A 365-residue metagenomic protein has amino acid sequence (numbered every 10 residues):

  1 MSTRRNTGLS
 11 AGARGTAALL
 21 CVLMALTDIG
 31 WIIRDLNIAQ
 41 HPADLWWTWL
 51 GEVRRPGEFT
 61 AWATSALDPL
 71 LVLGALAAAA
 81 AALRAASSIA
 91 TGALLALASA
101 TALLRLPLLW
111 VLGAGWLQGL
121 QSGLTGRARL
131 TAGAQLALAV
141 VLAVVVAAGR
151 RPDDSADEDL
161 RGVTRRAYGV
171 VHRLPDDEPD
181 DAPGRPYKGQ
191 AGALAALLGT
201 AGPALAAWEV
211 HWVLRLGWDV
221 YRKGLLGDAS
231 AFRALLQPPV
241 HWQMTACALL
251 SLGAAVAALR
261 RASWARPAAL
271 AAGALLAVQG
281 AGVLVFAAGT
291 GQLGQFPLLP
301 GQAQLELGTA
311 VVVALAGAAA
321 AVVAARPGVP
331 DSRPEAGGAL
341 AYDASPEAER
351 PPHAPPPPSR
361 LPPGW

Functional and structural regions predicted by a protein language model:
M1, D331-W365: Intrinsically disordered, low-complexity Pro/Gly-rich regions
M1-F59, G74-A77, A93: N-terminal leader/presequence-like segments
T3-T16, L76-L97, V140-L194, L250-A272 (+1 more regions): Cytoplasmic membrane-interface segments at the C-terminal ends of transmembrane helices
A13, A17-T27, L67, L71-G74 (+8 more regions): Hydrophobic alpha-helical transmembrane segments of polytopic
L20-R34, A100-R105, A134-L138, K188-R215 (+2 more regions): Alpha-helical transmembrane segments of multi-pass integral membrane proteins
A25, S263-R266, L270-E335: C-terminal functional regions that serve as terminal interaction/effector modules
W31-L71, L106-G133, W208-T245, G282-A310: Membrane interfacial helix motifs at helix-loop boundaries and amphipathic/re-entrant anchors
A93-S155: Hydrophobic, ordered structural segments
